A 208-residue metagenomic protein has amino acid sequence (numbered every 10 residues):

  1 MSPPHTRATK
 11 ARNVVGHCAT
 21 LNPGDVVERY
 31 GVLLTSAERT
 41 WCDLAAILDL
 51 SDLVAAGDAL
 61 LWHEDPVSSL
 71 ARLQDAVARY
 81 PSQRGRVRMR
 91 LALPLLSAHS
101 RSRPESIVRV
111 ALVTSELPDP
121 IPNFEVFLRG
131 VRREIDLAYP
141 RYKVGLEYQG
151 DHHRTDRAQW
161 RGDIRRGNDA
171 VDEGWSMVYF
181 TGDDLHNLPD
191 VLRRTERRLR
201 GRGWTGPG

Functional and structural regions predicted by a protein language model:
M1-D119: Phosphate-handling catalytic interfaces
S2, A138-P140: Short hydrophobic/aromatic beta-strand micro-patches that form the beta-sheet surface supporting nucleotide- or nucleic
R12-G16, R133-I135, Y142: Change "...and in nucleic-acid phosphodiester-cleaving endonucleases..." to "...and in nucleic-acid processing enzymes
L117-F127: A short acidic/basic microdomain associated with nuclease active sites
P118-P120, I135, V144: Structural detector for hydrophobic anchor residues on beta-strands
E125-R133, P140-G208: Basic, glycine-rich
